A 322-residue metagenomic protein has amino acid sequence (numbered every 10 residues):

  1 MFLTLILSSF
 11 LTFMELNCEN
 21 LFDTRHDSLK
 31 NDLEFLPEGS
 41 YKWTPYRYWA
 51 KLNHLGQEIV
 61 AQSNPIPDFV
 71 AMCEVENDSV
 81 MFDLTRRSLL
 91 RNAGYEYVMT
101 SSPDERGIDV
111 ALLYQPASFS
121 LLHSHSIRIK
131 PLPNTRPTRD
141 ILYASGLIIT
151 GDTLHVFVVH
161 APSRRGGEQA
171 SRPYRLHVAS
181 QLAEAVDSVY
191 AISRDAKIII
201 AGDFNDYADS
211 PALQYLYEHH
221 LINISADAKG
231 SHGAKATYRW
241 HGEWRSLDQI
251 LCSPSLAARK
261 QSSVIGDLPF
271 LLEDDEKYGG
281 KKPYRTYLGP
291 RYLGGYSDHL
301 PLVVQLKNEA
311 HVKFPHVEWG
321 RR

Functional and structural regions predicted by a protein language model:
S8-N92, V98-V110, A179-S180, K197 (+3 more regions): N-terminal, active-site-proximal structural segment of metallo-dependent hydrolase catalytic domains
N17, H160, G202-D203, H299: Active-site glycine-centered loops adjacent to acidic/histidine catalytic or metal-binding residues that shape
E19, V75-E76, P162, F204-Y207: Catalytic metal-binding/acid-base residues of hydrolase active sites
L29, I149, F157-S171: Active-site His/acidic residue clusters
G39-Y46, I66-M72, M99-T100, K130-L132 (+4 more regions): Second-shell loop/turn segments in exported
V75-A161: Structured beta-strand-rich core segments of catalytic domains in phosphoester-bond hydrolases
E184-I198, N205-R322: Metal-dependent phosphoester-hydrolase catalytic domains
